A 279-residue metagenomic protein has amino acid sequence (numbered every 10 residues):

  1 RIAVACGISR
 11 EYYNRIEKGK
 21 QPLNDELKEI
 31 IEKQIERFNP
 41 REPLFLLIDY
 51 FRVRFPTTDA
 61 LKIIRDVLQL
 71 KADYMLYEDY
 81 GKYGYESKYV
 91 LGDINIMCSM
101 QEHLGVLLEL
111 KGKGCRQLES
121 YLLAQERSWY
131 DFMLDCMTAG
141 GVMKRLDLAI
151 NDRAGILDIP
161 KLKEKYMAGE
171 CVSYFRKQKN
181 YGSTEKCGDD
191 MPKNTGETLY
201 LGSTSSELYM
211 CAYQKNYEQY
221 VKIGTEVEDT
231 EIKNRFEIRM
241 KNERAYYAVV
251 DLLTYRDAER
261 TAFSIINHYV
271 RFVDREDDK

Functional and structural regions predicted by a protein language model:
R1-R15: Short alpha-helical DNA-recognition segment
K18: Short, conserved catalytic or interaction motifs in soluble domains
N24-N39: DNA major-groove recognition helix of helix-turn-helix/homeodomain DNA-binding modules
R37-K279: Structured, helix-rich domain cores that form ligand/interaction pockets
